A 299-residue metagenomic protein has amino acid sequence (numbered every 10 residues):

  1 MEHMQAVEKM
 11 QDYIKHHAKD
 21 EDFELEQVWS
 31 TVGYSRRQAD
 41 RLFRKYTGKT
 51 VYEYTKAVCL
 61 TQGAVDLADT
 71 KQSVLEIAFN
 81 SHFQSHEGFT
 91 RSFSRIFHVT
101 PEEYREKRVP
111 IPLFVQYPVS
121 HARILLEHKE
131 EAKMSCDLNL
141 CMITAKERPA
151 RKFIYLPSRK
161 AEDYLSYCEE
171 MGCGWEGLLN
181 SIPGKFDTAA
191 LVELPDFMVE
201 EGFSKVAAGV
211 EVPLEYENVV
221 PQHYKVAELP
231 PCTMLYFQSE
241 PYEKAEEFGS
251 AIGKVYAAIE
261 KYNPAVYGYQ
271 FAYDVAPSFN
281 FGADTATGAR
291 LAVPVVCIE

Functional and structural regions predicted by a protein language model:
M1-L42: Glycine/alanine-rich phosphate-binding loops at beta-alpha junctions
E2-Q5, T55, Q84: Residue-level signal for the nucleotide or nucleotide-sugar donor/cofactor binding architecture
E8, Y13-H16, D22, K45-N80 (+1 more regions): Terminal helix-turn-helix DNA-binding modules in bacterial transcription factors
K9, Q27, Q62, G174-G177 (+1 more regions): Alpha-helical elements of Rossmann-like donor-binding domains used by nucleotide-donor carbohydrate transfer enzymes
E24-S30, R37, F43, D69-R105: Sequence-specific DNA-binding recognition helix
E87, R91-V99, E106-E299: A solvent-exposed interaction/effector surface
